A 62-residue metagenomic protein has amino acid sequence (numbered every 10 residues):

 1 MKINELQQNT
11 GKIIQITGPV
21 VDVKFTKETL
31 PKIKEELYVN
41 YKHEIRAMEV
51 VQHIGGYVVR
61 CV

Functional and structural regions predicted by a protein language model:
K2-N9, I16-V62: Acidic-enriched and Gly/Ser
